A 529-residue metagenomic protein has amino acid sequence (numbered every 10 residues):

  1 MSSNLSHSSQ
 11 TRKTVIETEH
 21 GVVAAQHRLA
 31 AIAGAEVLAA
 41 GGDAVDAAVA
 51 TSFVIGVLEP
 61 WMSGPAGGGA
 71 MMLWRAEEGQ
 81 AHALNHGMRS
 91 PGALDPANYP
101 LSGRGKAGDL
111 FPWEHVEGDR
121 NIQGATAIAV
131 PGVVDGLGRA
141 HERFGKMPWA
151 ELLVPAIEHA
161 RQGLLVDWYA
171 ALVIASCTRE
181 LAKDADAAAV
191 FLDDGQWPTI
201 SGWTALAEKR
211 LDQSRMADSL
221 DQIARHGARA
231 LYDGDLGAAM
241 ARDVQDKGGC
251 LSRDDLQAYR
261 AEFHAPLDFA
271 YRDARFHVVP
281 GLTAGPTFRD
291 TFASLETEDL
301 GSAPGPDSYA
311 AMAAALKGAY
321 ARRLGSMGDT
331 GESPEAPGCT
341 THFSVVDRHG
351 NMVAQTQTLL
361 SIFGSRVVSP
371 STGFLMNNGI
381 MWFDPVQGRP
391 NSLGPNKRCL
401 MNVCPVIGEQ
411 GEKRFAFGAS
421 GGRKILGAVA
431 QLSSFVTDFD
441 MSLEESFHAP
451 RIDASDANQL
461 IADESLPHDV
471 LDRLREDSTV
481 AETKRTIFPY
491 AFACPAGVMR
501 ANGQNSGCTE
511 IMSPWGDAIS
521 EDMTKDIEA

Functional and structural regions predicted by a protein language model:
S2-I32, E36, A44-H226, L231-D233 (+2 more regions): Noncatalytic scaffold domains of N-terminal-nucleophile
V45-S52, A150-R161, A239-R242, P304-Y320 (+2 more regions): Short, well-structured alpha-helical segments that form the helix of a local strand-helix-strand
V57-W61, G68-N85, S90, A107 (+5 more regions): Active-site rim segments in enzyme catalytic domains, especially the processed small/beta chain of N-terminal
S63-R75, T341-V346, P405-G408, F492-R500 (+1 more regions): Short beta-strand scaffold segments in enzyme catalytic cores
F263, P337-T340, M401-V403: Short, small/polar residue-rich loop motifs at catalytic or cofactor-binding pockets
D290-L359, S365-T372, N378-G379, E482-R485: Internal maturation/activation junctions in enzymes
Y309, H349-N351, K397, V429 (+1 more regions): Extended C-terminal subregions enriched in glycine
